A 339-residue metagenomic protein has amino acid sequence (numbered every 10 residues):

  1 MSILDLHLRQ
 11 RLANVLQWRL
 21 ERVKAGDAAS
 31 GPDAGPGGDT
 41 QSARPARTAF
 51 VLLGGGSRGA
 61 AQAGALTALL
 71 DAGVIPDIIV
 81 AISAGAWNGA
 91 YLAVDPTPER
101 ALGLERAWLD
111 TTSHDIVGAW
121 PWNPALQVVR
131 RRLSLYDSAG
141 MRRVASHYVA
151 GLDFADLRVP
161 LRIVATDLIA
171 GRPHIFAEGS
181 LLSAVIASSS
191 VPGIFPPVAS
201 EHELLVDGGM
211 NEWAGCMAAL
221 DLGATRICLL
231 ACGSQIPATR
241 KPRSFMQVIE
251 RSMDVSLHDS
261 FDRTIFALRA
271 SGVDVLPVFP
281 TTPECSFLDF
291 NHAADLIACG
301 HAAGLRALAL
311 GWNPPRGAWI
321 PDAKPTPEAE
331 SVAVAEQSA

Functional and structural regions predicted by a protein language model:
M1-I82, A90-A339: Patatin-like phospholipase
